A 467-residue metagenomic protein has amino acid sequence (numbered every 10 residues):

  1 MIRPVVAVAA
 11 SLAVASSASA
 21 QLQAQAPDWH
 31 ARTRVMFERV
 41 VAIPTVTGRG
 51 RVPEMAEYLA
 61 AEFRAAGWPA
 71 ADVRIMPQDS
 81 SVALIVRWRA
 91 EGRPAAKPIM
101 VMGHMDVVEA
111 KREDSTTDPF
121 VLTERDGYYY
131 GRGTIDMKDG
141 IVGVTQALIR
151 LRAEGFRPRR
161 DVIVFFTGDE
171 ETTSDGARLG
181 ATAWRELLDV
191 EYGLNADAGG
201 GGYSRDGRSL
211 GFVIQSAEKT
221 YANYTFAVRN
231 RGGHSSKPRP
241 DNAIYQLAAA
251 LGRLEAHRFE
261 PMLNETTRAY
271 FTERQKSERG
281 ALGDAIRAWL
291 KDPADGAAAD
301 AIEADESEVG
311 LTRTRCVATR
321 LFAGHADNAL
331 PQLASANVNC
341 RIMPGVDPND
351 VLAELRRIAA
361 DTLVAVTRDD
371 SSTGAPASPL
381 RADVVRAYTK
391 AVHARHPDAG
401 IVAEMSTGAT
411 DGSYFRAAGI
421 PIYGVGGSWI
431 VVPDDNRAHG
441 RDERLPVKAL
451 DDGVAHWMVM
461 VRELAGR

Functional and structural regions predicted by a protein language model:
V5-S17: Bacterial N-terminal signal peptides
Q21, E62, A70, G199-M458 (+1 more regions): Metal-dependent amide/peptide-bond hydrolase catalytic core, centered on the "pita-bread" metallohydrolase fold
L22-R132, L151-R160, V338: Acidic/His- and Gly-rich active-site-bordering loop/insert found across diverse amide/peptide-bond hydrolases
A26-R34, T45-A56, T134-M137, P240 (+5 more regions): Solvent-exposed, acidic/flexible segments
H30-V40, P53-A56, A60, I141 (+10 more regions): Extracytoplasmic/secreted envelope proteins and their assembly/folding machinery, especially bacterial periplasmic
V46-G48, D79-S81, G92, M105-E109 (+4 more regions): Solvent-exposed loop/turn segments at secondary-structure junctions within structured extracellular/periplasmic domains
R125-D136, A399-V402, L445: Short pre-catalytic strand/loop immediately N-terminal to key active-site residues, enriched for Gly-Thr
Y128-Y129, I135-V213: Acidic/histidine-rich catalytic neighborhood of metal-dependent amide-processing enzymes
